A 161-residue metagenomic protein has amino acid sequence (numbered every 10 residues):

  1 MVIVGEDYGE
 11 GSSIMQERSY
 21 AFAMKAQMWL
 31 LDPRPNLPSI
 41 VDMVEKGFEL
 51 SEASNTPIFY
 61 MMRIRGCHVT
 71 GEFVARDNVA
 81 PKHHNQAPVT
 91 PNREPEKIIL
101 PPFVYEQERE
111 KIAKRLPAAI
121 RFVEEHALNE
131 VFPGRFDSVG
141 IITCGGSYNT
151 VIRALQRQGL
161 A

Functional and structural regions predicted by a protein language model:
M1-E52: Thiamine diphosphate
R34-A161: Flexible, low-complexity linker and terminal segments
